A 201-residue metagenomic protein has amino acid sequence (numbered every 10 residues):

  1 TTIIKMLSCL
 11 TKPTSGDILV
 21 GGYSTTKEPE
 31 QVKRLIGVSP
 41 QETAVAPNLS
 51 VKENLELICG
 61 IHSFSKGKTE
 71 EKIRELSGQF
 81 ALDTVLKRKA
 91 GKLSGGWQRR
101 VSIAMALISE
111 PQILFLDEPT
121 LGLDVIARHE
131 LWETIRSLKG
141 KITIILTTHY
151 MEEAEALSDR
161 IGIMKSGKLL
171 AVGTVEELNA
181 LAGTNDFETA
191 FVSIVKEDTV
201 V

Functional and structural regions predicted by a protein language model:
S8: Helix-to-loop junction immediately C-terminal to a conserved catalytic motif
N48, K89-L93: Conserved ABC ATPase signature
E56, G60, G67-V85: Conserved ABC ATPase "signature" region
I108-Q112, K141: A short, proline-enriched helix->beta-strand linker immediately N-terminal to the Walker B motif in ABC-type P-loop
L114-D117: Catalytic Walker B motif of ABC-type/P-loop ATPase nucleotide-binding domains
R128-G140: Helical segment within the ABC ATPase nucleotide-binding domain
V172-G173: ABC ATPase "signature
